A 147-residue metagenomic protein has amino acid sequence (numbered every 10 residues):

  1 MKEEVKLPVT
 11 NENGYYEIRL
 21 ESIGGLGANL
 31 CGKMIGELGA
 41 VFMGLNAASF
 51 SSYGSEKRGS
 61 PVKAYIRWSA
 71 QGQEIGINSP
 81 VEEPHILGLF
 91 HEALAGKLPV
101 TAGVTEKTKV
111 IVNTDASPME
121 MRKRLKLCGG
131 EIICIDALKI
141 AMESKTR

Functional and structural regions predicted by a protein language model:
M1-R147: Active-site cofactor/cluster-binding pocket
